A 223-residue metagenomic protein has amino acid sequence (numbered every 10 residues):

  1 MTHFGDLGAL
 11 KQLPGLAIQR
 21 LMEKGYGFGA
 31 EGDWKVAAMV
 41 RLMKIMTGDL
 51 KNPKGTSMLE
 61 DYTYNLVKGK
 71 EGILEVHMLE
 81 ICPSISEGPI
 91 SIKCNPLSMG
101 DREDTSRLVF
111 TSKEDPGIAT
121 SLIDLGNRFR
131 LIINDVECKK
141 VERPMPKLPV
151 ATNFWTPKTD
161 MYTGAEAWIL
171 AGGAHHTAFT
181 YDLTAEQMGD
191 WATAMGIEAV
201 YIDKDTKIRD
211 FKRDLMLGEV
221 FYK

Functional and structural regions predicted by a protein language model:
M1, M43-L50, A192-M195, A199: Structural signal for hydrophobic packing residues in well-ordered secondary-structure cores of soluble enzyme domains
M1-L10: A charged, amphipathic alpha-helical module
T2, S57-E60, Y201-D203: General beta-strand structural signal in soluble alpha/beta enzymes
H3, H77, H175-H176: Histidine (H) residue identity feature
A9-R20: Extended, charged helical/alpha-beta scaffold domains that provide interaction surfaces
I18, G72-E75, A167, F221: Polar low-complexity intrinsically disordered regions enriched in Ser/Thr and small residues
M22-A151: C-terminal catalytic subdomain
R102-K223: Extended hydrophobic packing segments that form well-structured cores
